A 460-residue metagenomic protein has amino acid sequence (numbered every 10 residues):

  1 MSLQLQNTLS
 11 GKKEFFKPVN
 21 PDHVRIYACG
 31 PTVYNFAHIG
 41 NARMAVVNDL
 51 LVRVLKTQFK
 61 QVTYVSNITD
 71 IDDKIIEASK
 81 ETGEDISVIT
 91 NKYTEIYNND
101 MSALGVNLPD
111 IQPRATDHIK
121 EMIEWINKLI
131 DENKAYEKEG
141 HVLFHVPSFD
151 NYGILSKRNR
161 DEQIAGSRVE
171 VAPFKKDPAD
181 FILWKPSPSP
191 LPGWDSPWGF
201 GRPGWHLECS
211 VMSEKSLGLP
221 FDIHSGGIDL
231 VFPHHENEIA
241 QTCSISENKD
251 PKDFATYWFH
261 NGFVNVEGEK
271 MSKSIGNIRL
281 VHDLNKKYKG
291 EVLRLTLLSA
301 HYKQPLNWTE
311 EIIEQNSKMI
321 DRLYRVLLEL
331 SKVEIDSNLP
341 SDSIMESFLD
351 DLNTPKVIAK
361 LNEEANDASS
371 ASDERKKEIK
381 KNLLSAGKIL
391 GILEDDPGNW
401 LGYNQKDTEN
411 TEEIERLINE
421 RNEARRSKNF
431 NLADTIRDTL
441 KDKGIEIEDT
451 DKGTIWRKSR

Functional and structural regions predicted by a protein language model:
M1-Y34, D49, N99, K120-V333: Alpha-helical recognition segments enriched in aromatics with Gly/Pro capping that present substrate-recognition
S10-K13, V19-G105, I447, K452-W456: N-terminal, positively charged nucleic-acid-binding surface of large information/translation enzymes
Q58-V62, A103-D110, A135-Y136, P220 (+1 more regions): Surface-exposed helix-capping loop/turn segments at secondary-structure junctions
Q61-T63, N133-E139, A368, E446-E448: Short, well-structured beta-strand/strand-turn elements
D110-D117: Phosphate-binding beta-loop-alpha motif at adenosine-nucleotide cofactor sites
K270-R460: Structural preference for alpha-helix termini/caps and helix-kink/transition segments
